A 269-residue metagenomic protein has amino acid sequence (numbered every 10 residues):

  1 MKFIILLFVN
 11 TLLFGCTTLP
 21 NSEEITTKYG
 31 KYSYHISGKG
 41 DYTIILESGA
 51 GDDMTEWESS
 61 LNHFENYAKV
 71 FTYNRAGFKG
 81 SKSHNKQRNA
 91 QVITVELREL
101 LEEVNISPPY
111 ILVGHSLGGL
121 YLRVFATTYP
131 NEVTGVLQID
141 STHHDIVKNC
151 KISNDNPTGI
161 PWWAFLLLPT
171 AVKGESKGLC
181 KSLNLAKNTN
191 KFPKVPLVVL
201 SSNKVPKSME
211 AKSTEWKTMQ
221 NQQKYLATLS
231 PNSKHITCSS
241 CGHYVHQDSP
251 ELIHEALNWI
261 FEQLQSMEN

Functional and structural regions predicted by a protein language model:
F3-I44, Y67-A68, K224, N232-K234 (+1 more regions): Alpha/beta-hydrolase fold catalytic core
G30-G80: Conserved HGGG/HGGXW glycine-rich cap/lid loop of the alpha/beta-hydrolase fold
T72-I111: Active-site loop/oxyanion-hole signature of alpha/beta-hydrolase fold enzymes
S107-D145: Conserved hydrolase catalytic core segment
L137-K173: Flexible "cap/lid" loop of the alpha/beta hydrolase fold
V199-S201: Short beta-strand/loop motif that positions the catalytic acidic residue of the alpha/beta-hydrolase fold
K207-C238: Conserved loop-alpha-helix segment in the C-terminal half of the alpha/beta-hydrolase fold that carries the catalytic
S233, S239-N269: Catalytic active-site module of serine/aspartate enzymes centered on a nucleophile-bearing elbow/loop
